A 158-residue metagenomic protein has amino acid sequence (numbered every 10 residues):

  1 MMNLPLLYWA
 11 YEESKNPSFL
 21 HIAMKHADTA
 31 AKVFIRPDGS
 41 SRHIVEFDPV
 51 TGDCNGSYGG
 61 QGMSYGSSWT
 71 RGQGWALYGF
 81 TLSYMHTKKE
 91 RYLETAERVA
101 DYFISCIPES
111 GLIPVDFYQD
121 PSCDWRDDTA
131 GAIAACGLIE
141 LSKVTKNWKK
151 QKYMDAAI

Functional and structural regions predicted by a protein language model:
M1-I158: Glycan-recognition and catalytic cores of secretory/periplasmic carbohydrate-active enzymes
